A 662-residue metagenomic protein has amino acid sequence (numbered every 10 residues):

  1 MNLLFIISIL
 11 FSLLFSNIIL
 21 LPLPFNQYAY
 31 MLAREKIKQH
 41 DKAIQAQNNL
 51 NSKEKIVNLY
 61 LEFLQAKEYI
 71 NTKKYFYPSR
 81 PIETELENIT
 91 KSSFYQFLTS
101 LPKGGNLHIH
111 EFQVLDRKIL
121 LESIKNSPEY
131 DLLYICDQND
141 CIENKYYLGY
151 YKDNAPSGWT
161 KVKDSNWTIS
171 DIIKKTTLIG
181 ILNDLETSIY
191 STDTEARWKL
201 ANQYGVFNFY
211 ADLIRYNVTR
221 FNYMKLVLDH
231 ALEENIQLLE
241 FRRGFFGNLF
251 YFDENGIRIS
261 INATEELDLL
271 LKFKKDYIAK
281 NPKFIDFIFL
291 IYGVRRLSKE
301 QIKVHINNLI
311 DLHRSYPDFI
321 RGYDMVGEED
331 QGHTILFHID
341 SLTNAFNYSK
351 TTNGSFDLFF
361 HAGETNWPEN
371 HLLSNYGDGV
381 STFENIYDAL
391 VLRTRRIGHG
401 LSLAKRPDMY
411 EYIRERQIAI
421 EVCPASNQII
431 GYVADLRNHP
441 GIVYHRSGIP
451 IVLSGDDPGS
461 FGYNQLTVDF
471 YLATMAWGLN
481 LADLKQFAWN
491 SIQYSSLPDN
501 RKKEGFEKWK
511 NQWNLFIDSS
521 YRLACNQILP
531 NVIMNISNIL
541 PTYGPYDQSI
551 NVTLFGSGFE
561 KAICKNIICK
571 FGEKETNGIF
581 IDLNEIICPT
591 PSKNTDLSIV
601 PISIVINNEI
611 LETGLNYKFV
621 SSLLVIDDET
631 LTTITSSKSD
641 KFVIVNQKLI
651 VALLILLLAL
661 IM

Functional and structural regions predicted by a protein language model:
L10-Y28, L658-M662: N-terminal signal peptide
I19-A419, C423-N531: Metal-cofactor-binding active-site regions of metalloenzymes
P530-I563, E609-S636, F642-N646: Beta-strand/beta-sandwich contexts
G544, I550-G556, C569, I586 (+1 more regions): A structural motif
E560-K574: Short, surface-exposed alpha-helix to beta-strand junction/turn motifs within ectodomains of secreted and cell-envelope
E573-L583, T590, T613-L615: Short, surface-exposed loop motifs enriched in S/T, G, D/E and P with embedded aromatic residues
S592-S598: Surface-exposed, short loops/turns at beta-strand junctions within beta-sandwich domains
D640-M662: Cleavable C-terminal sorting propeptides in eukaryotic secreted/cell-surface proteins
